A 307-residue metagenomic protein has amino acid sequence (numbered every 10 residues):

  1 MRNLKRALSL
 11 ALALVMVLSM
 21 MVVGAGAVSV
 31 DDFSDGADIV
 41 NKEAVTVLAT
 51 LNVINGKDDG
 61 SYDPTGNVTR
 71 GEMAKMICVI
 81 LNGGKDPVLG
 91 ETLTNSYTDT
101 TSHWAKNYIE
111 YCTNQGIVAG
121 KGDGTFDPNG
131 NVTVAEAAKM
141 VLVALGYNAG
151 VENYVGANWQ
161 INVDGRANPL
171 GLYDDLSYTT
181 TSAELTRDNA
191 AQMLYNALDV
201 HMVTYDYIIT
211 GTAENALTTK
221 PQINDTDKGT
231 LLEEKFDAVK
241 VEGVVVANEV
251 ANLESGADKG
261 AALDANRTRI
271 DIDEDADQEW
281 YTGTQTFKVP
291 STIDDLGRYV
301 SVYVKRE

Functional and structural regions predicted by a protein language model:
M1-K42, N55-A74, C78-K106, Q115-A135 (+2 more regions): Feature responds to low-complexity, polar/acidic, surface-exposed segments characteristic of secreted/exported proteins
V45-I54: Mature N-terminal segment immediately following signal peptide/propeptide cleavage in secreted/periplasmic
L48, C112, A167, G297-Y299: Basic amphipathic alpha-helical segments that dock to polyanions
R70, R187, L296-G297: Short, flexible surface segments
D188, M193: Surface-exposed binding/hinge segments that line and control ligand-binding clefts or catalytic entry sites
V289-E307: Flexible glycine-rich surface loops and low-complexity tracts that mediate binding to linear polymers
